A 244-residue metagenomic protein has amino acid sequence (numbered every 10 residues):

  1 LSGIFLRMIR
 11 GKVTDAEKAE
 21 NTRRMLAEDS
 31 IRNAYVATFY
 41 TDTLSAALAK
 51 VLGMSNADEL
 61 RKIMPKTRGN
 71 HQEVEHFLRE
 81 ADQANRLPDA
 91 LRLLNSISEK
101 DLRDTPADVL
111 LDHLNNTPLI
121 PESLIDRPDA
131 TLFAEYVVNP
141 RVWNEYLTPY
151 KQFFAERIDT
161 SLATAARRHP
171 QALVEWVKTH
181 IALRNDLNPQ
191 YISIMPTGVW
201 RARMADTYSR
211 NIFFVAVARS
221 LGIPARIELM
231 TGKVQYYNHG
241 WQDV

Functional and structural regions predicted by a protein language model:
L1-P189, S193-V199, R219-I227, Y237-N238 (+1 more regions): N-terminal accessory/pre-domain segments preceding catalytic cores
H169-L173, R203-V217: Active-site nucleophilic cysteine motif
G232-K233: Loop/turn residues immediately N-terminal
